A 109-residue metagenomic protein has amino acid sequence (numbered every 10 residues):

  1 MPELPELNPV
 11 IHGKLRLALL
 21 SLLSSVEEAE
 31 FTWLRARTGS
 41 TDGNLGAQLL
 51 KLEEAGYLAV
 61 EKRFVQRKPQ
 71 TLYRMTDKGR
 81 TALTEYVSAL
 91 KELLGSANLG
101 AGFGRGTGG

Functional and structural regions predicted by a protein language model:
M1-L4, S21, T81-G109: Amphipathic alpha-helical dimerization/coiled-coil segments that flank or bridge DNA-binding/regulatory modules
P2-N44, V65-Q66, Q70-R74: N-terminal helix-turn-helix DNA-binding core of bacterial DNA-binding proteins
L49-L50: Short, hydrophobic-biased segments on the C-terminal half of alpha helices that form "recognition helices"
G56: Glycine-centered, phosphate/nucleic-acid-interacting loop/turn motifs that mediate DNA/RNA or nucleotide
V60: Short beta-strand "wing" residues that participate in macromolecule-binding interfaces
M75-G79: Accessory beta->alpha helical hairpin/"wing" motif in late/C-terminal subdomains of nucleic-acid enzymes
